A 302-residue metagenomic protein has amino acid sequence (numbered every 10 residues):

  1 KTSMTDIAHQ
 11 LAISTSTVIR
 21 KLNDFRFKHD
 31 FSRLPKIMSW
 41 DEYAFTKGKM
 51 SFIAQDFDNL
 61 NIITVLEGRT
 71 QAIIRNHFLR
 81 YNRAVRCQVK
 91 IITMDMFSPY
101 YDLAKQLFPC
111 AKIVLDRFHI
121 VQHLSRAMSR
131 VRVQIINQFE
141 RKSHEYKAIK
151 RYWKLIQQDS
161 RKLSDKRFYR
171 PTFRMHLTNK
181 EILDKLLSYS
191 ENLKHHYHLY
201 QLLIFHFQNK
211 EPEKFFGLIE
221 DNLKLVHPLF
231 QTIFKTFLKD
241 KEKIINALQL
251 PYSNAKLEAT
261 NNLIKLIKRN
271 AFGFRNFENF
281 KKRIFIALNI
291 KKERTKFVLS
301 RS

Functional and structural regions predicted by a protein language model:
K1-M38, E42-K49, R86-V89, T93 (+1 more regions): Short, positively charged, Gly/Tyr-enriched micro-motifs that form contact patches at catalytic or ligand/partner
S3, A12, N23, F27 (+5 more regions): Non-catalytic alpha-helical coupling and interface elements of nucleotide-dependent molecular machines and regulators
T15, I62, A111-K112: Secondary-structure boundary/capping signal
S32-D58, I62, R69-R80: Mobile-element integrase/transposase regions, centering on the N-terminal DNA-binding/Zn-coordinating module
K47-G48, F52, D58, E67 (+4 more regions): Acidic/histidine-rich catalytic cores and adjacent linkers of DNA breakage/strand-transfer/modification proteins
I120-R141: Short alpha-helix plus adjacent loop in nuclease-associated cores
